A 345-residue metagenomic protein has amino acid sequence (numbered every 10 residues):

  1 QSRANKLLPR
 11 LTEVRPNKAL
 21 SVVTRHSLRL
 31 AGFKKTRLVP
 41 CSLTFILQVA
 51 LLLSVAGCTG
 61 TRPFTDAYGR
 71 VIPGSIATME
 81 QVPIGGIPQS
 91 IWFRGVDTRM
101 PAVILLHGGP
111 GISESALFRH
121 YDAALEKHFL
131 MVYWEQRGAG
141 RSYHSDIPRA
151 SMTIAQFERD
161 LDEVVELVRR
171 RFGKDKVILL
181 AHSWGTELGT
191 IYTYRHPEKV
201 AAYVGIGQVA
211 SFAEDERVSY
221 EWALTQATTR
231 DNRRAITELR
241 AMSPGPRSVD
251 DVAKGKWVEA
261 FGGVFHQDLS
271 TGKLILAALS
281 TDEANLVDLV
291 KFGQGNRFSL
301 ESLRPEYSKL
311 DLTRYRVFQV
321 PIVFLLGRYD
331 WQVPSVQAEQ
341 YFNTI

Functional and structural regions predicted by a protein language model:
S113-D122: The serine-hydrolase catalytic nucleophile loop
S115-A116, G138-M152: Glycine-rich "HGGG/HGxG" loop immediately N-terminal to the catalytic nucleophile of the alpha/beta-hydrolase
E126-Y143: Conserved alpha/beta-hydrolase
E158-D175: Conserved acidic catalytic loop of the alpha/beta-hydrolase fold
D175-A213: Conserved hydrolase catalytic core segment
T225-T313, V320: Alpha/beta-hydrolase
F318, F324-L326: Short beta-strand/loop motif that positions the catalytic acidic residue of the alpha/beta-hydrolase fold
W331-Q337: Conserved alpha/beta-hydrolase "acid-adjacent" motif
